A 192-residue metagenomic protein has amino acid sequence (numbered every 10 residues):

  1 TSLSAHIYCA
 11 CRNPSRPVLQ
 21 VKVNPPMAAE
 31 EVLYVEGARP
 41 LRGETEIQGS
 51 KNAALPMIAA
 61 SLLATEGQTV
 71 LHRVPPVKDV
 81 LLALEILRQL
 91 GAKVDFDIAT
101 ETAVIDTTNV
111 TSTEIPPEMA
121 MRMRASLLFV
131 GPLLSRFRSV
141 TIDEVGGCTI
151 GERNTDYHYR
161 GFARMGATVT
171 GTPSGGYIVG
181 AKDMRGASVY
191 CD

Functional and structural regions predicted by a protein language model:
S2-S4, S15: Serine residues within intrinsically disordered or low-complexity segments
C9-C11: Cysteine-centered motifs
L19-D192: Structural preference for solvent-exposed beta-strand-turn elements and adjacent flexible terminal/loop segments within
